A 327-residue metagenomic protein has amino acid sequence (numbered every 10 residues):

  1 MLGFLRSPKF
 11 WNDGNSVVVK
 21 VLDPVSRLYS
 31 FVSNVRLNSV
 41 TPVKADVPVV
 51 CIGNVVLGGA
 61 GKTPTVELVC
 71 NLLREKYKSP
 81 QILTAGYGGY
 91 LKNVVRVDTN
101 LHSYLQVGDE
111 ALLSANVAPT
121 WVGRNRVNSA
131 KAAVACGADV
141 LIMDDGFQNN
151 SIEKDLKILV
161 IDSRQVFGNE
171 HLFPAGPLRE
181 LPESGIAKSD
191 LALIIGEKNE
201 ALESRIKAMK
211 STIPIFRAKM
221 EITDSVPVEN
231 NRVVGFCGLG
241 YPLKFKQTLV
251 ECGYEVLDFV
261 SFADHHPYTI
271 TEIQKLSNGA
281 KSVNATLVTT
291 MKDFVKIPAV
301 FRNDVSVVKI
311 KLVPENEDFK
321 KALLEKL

Functional and structural regions predicted by a protein language model:
M1-P48: A transmembrane-helix-recognition feature enriched in membrane-embedded lipid enzymes and envelope glyco-/phospholipid
L28, T63, S114, D144 (+4 more regions): Residue-level signal for inorganic ion chemistry
L37-N100: Walker A (P-loop) phosphate-binding motif
Y87-K210: Phosphate/Mg2+-binding loops and adjacent switch elements in nucleotide/diphosphate-handling enzyme cores
K157-I161, I186-G196, M209-N230, V234 (+2 more regions): Conserved beta-strand/loop subsegment of P-loop NTPase cores
L191-E200, A218-D224, F236-Y241, F262-Y268 (+2 more regions): G-domain G4 guanine-recognition motif of GTPases
I222, V226-I270, L324: Redox- and metal-dependent alpha/beta enzyme cores, enriched for Fe-S-associated oxidoreductases and cofactor-handling
A263-D264, D304-L327: Short, flexible loop segments at boundaries between secondary-structure elements
